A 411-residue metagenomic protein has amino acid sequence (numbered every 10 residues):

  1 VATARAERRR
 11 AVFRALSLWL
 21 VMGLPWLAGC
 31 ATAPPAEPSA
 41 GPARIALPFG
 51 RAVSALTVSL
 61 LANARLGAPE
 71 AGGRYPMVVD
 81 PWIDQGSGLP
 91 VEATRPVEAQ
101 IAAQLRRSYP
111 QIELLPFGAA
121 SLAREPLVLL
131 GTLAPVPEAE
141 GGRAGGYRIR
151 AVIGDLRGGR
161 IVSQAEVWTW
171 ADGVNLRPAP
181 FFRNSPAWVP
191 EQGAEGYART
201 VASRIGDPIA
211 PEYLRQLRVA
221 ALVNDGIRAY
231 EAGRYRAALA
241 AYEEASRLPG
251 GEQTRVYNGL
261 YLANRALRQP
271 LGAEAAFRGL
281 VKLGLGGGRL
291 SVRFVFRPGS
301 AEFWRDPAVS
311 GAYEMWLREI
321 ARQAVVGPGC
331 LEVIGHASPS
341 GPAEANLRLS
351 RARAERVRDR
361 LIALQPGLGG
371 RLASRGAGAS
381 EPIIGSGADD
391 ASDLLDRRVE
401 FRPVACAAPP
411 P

Functional and structural regions predicted by a protein language model:
W26-G29: C-terminal motif of bacterial Sec signal peptides marking the signal peptidase cleavage site
A31-G72, L156-R247: C-terminal/domain-edge helix-coil "capping" segments
A33-G50, L285-E319, S338-E344: Short, solvent-exposed beta-strand/turn patches at coil↔beta or beta↔helix junctions that act as interaction loops
A52-A71, A301-I334, I362-A363, F401-P411: Periplasmic peptidoglycan-binding/anchoring modules of Gram-negative envelope and division proteins
L60, A64, P76-W82, L115-D155 (+1 more regions): A short, hydrophobic beta-strand-centered structural micro-motif
G67-R124, R160, L364: N-terminal segment of the mature soluble domain
G73-G88, L290-G299, L317-A354, L372-G385: Short, surface-exposed beta-strand segments enriched in small/polar/acidic residues
G88-R95, I101, L271, W304-P307 (+1 more regions): Periplasmic OmpA-like peptidoglycan-binding domain that tethers envelope proteins to the cell wall
